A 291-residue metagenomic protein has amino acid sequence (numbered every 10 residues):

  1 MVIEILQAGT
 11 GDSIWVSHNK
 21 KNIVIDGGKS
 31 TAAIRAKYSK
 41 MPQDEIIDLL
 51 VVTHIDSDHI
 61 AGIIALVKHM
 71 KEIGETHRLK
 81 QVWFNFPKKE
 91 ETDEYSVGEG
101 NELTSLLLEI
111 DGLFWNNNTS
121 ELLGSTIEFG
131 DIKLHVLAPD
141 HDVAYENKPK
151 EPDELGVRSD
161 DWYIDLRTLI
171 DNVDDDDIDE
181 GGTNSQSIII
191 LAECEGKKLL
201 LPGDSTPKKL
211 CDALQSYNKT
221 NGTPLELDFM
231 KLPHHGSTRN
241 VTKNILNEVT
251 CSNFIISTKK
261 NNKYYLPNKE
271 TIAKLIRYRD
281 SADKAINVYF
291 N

Functional and structural regions predicted by a protein language model:
M1-Q43, G182-K208: Conserved beta-strand hairpin/beta-sheet module of binuclear metal-dependent hydrolase folds, prominently
E4-L6, V51, W83, H135-L137 (+2 more regions): Hydrophobic/aromatic beta-strand patches that form the interior of the parallel beta-sheet core in alpha/beta enzyme
G9-T10, K208, Q215-S216, P224 (+2 more regions): C-terminal regulatory/interaction regions
T10, T31-A32, I55-I60, K89-T92 (+5 more regions): Active-site environment of divalent metal-dependent phosphoester hydrolases
N22, I190-L191, E195-K243: Long, well-ordered mid-to-C-terminal structural blocks that present hydrophobic/aromatic surfaces
A33-W83, T220-R239, E248-I255: Active-site metal-binding motif and surrounding structural segment of the metallo-beta-lactamase
G62-I63, Y95, E99, T242-I245 (+1 more regions): Residues at alpha-helix caps and immediate loop-helix transition turns in enzyme cores, especially N- and C-cap
M70-K198, K284-N291: Flexible, acidic/histidine-containing loops and adjacent segments that form or flank the divalent-metal
